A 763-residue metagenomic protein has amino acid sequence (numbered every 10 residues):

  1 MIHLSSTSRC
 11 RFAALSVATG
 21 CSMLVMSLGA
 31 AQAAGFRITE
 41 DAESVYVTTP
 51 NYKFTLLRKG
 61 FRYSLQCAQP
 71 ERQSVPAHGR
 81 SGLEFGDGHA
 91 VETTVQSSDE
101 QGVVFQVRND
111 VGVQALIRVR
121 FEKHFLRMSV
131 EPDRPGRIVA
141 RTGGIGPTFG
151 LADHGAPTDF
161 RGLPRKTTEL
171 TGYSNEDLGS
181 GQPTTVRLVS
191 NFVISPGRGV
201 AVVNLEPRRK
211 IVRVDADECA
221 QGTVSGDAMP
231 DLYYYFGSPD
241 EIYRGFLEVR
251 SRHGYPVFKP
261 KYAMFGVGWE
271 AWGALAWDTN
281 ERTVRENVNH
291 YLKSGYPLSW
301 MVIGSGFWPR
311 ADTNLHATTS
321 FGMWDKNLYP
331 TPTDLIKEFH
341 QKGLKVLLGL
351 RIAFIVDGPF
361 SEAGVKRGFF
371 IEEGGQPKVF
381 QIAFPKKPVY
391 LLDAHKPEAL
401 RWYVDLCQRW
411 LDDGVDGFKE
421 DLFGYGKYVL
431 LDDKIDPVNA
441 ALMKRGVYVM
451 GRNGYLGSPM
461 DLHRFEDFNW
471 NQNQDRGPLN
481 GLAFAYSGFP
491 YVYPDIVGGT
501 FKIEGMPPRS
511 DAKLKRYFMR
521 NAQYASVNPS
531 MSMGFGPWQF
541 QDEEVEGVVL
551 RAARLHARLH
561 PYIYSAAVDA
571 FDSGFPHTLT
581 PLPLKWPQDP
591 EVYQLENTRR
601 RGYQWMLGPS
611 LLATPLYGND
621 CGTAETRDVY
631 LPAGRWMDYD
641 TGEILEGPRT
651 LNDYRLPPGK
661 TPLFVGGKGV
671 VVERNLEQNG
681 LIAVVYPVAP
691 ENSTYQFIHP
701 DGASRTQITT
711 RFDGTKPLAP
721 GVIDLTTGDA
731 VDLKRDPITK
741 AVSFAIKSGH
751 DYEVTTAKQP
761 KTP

Functional and structural regions predicted by a protein language model:
M1-R11: N-terminal secretory signal peptides that target proteins for export/translocation
A14-S27: Bacterial N-terminal signal peptides
A30-A33: Boundary at the C-terminal end of the N-terminal hydrophobic targeting segment
F36, E40-S44, K53-F54, K59 (+4 more regions): Non-catalytic C-terminal accessory modules of carbohydrate-active enzymes
V47: Extreme N-terminal "head/tail" segments of very large remodeling/mechanoenzyme assemblies
N51-R58, V113-F121, V200-N204, F664 (+1 more regions): Broad, structure-driven detector of short, well-ordered beta-strand segments within folded domains
V103-F105, A115-I117, L126-M128, S190 (+1 more regions): Hydrophobic residues positioned within well-ordered beta-strands of beta-sheet architectures
R108, R120-P657: Catalytic-domain carbohydrate-binding cleft regions of carbohydrate-active enzymes
